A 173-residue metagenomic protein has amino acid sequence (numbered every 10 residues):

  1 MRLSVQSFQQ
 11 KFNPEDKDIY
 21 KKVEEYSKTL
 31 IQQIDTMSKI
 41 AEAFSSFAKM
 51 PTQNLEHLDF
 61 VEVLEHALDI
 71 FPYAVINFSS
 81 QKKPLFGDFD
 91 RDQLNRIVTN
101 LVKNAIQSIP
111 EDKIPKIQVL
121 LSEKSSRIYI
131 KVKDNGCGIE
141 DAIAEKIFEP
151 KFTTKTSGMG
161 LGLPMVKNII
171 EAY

Functional and structural regions predicted by a protein language model:
M1-D35: Histidine phosphotransfer helical core of two-component systems
E24, N54-L68: A conserved beta-strand-to-alpha-helix junction within the catalytic ATP-binding
F60, G138-K146: Short helix N-cap motif at coil->helix boundaries in the Bergerat
N77-F89: Conserved catalytic submotifs in the C-terminal HATPase_c
I114-S126: Short beta-strand/loop element within the Bergerat-fold HATPase_c
D134: Acidic ATP/Mg2+-coordinating residue in the GHKL
G162, V166: Short alpha-helical Gxxx[C/S/T] motif in the catalytic ATP-binding
I170-E171: Detector for a conserved hydrophobic position within an alpha-helical segment of the HATPase_c
